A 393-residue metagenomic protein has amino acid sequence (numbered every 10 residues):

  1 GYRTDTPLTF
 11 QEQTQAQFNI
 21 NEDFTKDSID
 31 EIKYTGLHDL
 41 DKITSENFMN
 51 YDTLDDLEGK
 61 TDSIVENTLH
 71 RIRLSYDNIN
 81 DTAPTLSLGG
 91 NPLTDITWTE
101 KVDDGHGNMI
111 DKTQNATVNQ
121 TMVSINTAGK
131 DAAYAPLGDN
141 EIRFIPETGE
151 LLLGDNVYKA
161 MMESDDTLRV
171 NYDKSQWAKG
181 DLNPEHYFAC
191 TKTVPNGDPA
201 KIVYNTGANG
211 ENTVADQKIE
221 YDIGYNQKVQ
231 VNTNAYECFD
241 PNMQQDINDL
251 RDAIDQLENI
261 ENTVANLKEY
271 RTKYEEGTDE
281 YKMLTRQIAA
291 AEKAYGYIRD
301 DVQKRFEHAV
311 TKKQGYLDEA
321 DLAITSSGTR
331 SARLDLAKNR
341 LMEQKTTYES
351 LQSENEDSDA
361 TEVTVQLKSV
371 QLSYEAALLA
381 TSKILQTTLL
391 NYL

Functional and structural regions predicted by a protein language model:
G1-A16, D23, E141-E319, A323-S326 (+1 more regions): Polar, low-complexity export/assembly segments characteristic of proteins that are secreted or assemble on the cell
G1-L8, A289, K293-L393: Amphipathic alpha-helical polymerization modules
Y2-G138, Q176-G197: Extended beta-strand solenoid/passenger and fiber regions
I20, T44, N50-T53, P84 (+14 more regions): Generic marker of "main functional regions" within proteins
A128-D131, G207-A208, A320, S358-D359: Intrinsically disordered, low-complexity segments enriched in polar/charged residues with Gly/Pro, especially when
L137-G138, A215, Q366: Short, small/polar residue-rich loop motifs at catalytic or cofactor-binding pockets
